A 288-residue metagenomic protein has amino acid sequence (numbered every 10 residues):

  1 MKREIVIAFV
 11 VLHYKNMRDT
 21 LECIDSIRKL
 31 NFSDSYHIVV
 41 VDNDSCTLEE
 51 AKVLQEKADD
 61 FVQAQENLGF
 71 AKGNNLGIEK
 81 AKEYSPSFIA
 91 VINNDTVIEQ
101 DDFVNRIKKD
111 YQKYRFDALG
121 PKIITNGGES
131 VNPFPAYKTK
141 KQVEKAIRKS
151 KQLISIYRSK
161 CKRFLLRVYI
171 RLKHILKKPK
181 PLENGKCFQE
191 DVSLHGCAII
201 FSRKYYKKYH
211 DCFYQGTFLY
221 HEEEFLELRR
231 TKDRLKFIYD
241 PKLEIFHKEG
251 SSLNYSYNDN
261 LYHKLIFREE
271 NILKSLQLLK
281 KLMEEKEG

Functional and structural regions predicted by a protein language model:
N16-L30: Short, well-formed alpha-helical segments that are part of the catalytic scaffolds of diverse glycosyltransferases
V40-E50, E66, N93: A conserved acidic beta->alpha catalytic loop
A64-A81: Glycine-rich, basic loop-to-helix element that forms the pyrophosphate-binding segment of sugar-nucleotide handling
P86-V97: Short beta-strand-to-loop acidic/aromatic patch adjacent to the donor-nucleotide binding site
Q100-F134, T139: Conserved donor NDP-sugar-binding/catalytic core segment of glycosyltransferases
S159-R167, P181-F201: A recurrent flexible, glycine/aromatic-enriched loop bordering the glycosyltransferase active site that acts as
V168-Y169, H221-G288: Active-site-adjacent helix/loop segment of glycosyltransferases that harbors family-specific signature motifs
V192-L243: A short, conserved alpha-helix in the catalytic core of glycosyltransferases
